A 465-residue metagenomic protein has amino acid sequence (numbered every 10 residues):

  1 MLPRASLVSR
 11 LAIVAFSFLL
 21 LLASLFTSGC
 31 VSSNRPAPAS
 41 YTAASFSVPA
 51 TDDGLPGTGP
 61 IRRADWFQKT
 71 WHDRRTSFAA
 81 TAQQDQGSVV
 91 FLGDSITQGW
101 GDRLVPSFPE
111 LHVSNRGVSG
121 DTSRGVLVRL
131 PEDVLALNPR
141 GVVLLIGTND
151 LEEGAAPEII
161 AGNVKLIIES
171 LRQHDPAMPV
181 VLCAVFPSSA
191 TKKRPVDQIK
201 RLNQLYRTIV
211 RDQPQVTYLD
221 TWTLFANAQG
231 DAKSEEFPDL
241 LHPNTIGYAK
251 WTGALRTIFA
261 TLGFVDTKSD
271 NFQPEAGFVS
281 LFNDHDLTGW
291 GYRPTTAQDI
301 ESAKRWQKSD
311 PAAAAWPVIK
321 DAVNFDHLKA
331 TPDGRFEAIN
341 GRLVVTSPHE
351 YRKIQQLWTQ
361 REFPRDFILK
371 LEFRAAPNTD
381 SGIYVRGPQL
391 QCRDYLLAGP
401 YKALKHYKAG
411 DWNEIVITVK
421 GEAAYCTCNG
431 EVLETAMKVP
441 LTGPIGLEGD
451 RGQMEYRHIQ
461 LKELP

Functional and structural regions predicted by a protein language model:
M1-L92, T97-D102, S107, L137 (+2 more regions): N-terminal secretory targeting modules
G57-W66, G101, P109-G125, E152 (+2 more regions): Acidic/histidine-rich helix-loop elements that form or flank divalent-metal/phosphate-binding sites at the catalytic
V89-F91, S114-G117, G141-I146, P179-A184 (+4 more regions): Structural recognition of the beta-strand scaffold that forms the well-ordered cores of secreted hydrolase catalytic
S95-G99, S119-S123, T148-E153, F186-A190 (+8 more regions): Solvent-exposed loop/turn segments at secondary-structure junctions within structured extracellular/periplasmic domains
T97-S114, S123-K165, S170, V181 (+1 more regions): Oxyanion-hole/transition-state-stabilizing segment in secreted/luminal serine hydrolases and related acyltransferases
A161-C183, R201, L205-V216: Charged, glycine-enriched surface loops/patches that mediate electrostatic binding to polyanionic ligands
K165, V265-P465: Carbohydrate-interacting regions of secretory-pathway proteins
P187-D266: Catalytic His-Asp segment of secreted/periplasmic serine-dependent ester chemistry enzymes
